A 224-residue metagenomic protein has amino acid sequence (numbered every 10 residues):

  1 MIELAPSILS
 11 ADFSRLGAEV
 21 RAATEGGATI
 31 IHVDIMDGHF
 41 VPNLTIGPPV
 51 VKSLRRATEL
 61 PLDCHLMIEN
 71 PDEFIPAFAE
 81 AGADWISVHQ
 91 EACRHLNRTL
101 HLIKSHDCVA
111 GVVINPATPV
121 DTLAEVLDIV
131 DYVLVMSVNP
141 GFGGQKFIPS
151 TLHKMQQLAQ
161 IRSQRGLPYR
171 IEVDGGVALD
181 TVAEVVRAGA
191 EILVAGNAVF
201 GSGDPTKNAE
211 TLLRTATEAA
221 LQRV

Functional and structural regions predicted by a protein language model:
M1-S87, E91-H95, L102-S105, V109-A110 (+5 more regions): Conserved N-terminal beta1-alpha1 strand-loop-helix module at the mouth
E3, V113, L134-S137, E172 (+1 more regions): Conserved beta-strand segments that form the floor/walls of ligand-binding pockets within enzyme and binding domains
E91-C93, N115-A117, V138-G141, N197-F200: Short, acidic/turn-prone active-site loops that include or flank metal/cofactor- and phosphate-binding residues
S105-D107, V112-I114, E191, G196: Amphipathic, soluble alpha/beta structural segments
V120-G144, V186, A190-E191: Glycine/serine-rich loop-strand microenvironments at binding/catalytic pocket rims
V138-N139, K146-I192, A198: Active-site/ligand-binding-proximal alpha/beta "capping" segment
